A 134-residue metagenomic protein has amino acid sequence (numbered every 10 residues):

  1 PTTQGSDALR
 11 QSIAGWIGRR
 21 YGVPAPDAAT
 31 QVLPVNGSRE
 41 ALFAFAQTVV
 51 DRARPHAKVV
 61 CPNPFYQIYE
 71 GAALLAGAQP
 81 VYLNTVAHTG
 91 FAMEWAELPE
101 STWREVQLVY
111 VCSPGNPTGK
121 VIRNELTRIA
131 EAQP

Functional and structural regions predicted by a protein language model:
P1-G15, P114: A structural motif shared across PLP-dependent enzymes of the aminotransferase-like
Q4-A8, N36-G37, P64, E125: Short beta->alpha linker loops
R10-K58: Phosphate-binding glycine-rich loop
Q31, Q79-V81: Conserved beta-strand segments of alpha/beta enzyme cores
N36-E40, A44-Q47, C61-Q79, A87: Substrate-binding/gating loop at the entrance of the active-site cleft, primarily in PLP-dependent aminotransferase-like
T85-P134: Active-site phosphate-binding strand-loop segment of PLP-dependent enzymes
